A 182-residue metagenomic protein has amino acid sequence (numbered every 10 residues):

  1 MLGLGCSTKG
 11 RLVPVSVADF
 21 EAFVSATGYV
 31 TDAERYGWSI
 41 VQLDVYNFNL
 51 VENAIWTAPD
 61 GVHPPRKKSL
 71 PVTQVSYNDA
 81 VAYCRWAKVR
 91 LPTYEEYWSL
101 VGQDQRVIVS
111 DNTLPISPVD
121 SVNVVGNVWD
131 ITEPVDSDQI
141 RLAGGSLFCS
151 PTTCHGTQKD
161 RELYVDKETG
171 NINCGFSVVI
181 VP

Functional and structural regions predicted by a protein language model:
M1, R11, P118-D120, D166-K167: Short, surface-exposed beta-strand/loop micro-motifs that present aromatic residues
L2-D104, P182: Active-site microenvironments of metalloenzymes and redox enzymes
L4-C6, A18-F23, L70-V81, V89 (+1 more regions): Disulfide-stabilized, aromatic/cysteine-rich ligand-recognition loop
V51, V124, N171-N173: Short, solvent-exposed loop/turn segments at the edges of secondary structure
K67, I116, N173: Short coil/loop residues immediately preceding or within conserved phosphate-binding loops of NTP-utilizing enzyme
A80-Y83, N123-I131, S177: Active-site-proximal alpha-helical segments within enzyme catalytic domains
Q103-V125: Short, well-ordered junction/capping motifs at the entry into regular secondary structure
T113, D130-D136: Short beta->alpha transition motifs characteristic of CBS
